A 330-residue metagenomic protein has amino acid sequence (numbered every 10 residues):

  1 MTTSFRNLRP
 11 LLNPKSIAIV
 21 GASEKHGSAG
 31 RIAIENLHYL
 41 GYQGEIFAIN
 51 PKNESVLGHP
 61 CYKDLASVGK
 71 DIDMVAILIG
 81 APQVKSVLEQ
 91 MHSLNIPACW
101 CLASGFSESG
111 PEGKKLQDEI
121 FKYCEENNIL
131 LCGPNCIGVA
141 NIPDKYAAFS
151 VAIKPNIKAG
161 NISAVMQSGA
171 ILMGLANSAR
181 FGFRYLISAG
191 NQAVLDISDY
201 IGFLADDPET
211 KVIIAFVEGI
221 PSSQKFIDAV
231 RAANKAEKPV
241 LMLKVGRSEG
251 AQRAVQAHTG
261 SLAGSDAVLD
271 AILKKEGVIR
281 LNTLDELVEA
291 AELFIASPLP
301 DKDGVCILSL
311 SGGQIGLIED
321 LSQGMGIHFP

Functional and structural regions predicted by a protein language model:
M1-P330: Catalytic-core regions of core metabolic enzymes, especially those transforming organic acids/acyl-group intermediates
